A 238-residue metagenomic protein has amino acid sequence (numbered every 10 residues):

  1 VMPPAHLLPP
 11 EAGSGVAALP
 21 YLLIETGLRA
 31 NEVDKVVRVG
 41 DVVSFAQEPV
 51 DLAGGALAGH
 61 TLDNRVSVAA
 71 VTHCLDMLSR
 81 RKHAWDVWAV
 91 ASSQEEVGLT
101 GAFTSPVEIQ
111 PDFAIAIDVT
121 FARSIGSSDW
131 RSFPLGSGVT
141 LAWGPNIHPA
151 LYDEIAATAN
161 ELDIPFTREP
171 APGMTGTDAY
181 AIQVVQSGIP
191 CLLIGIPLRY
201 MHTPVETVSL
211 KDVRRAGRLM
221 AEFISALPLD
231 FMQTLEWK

Functional and structural regions predicted by a protein language model:
V1-K238: N-terminal hydrophobic/helix-forming segments and targeting peptides
